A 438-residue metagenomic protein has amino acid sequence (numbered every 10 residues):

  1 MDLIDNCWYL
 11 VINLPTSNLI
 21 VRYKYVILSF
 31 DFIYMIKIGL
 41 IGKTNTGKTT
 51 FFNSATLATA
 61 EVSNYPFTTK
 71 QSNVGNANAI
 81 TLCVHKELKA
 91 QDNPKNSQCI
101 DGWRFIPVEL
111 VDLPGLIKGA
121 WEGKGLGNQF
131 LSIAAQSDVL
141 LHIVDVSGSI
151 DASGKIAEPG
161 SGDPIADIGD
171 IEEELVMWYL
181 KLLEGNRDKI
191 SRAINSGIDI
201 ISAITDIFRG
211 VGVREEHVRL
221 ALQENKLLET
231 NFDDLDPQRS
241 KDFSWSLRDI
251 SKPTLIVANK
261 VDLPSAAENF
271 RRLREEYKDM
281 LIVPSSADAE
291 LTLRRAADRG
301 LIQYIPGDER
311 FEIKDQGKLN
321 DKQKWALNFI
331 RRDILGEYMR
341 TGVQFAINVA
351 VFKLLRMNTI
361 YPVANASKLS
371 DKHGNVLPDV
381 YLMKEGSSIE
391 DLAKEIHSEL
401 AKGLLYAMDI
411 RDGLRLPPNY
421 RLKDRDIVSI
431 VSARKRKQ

Functional and structural regions predicted by a protein language model:
F30-K124, N128-G160, I165-A166, E172-E173 (+1 more regions): Conserved G1/Walker A P-loop phosphate-binding module
Q129-P284, E290-T292: Conserved C-terminal guanine-recognition region of P-loop GTPase G domains, centered on the G4
L263-Y361: Canonical P-loop GTPase G-domain recognition
N375-S387: Short, contiguous acidic and Ser/Thr-rich linear segments
Y406-R421: Short acidic beta-strand-loop surface patches of small beta-rich interaction domains
R425-D426: Loop/turn positions that initiate beta-strands
S432-Q438: Short, charged beta-turn/beta-strand-edge "cap" motif at the junction between a beta-strand and an adjacent loop
